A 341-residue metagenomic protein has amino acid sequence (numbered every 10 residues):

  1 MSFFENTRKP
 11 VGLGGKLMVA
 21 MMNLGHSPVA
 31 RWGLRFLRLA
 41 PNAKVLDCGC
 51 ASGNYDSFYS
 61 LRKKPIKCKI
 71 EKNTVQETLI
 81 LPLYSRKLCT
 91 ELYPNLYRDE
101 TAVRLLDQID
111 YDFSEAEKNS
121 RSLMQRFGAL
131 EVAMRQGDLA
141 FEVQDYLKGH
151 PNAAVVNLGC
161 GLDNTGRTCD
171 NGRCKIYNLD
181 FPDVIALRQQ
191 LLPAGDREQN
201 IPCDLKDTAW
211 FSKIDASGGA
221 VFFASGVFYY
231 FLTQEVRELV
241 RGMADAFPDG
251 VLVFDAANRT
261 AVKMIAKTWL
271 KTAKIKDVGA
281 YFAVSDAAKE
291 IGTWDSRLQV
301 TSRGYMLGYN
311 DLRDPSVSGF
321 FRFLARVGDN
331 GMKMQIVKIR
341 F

Functional and structural regions predicted by a protein language model:
L24-A43, G137-Y146: Conserved alpha-helix/loop element of class I SAM-dependent methyltransferases that forms part of the SAM/SAH-binding
N42-A51, A153-G159: Conserved class I S-adenosyl-L-methionine
G53-N54, D163: Glycine-rich SAM-binding Motif I of class I
I66-V156, C160-C203, A216: Rossmann-like AdoMet
Y230-G242: A short, conserved alpha-helix within the catalytic core of class I
F247-A257: Conserved beta-strand signature within the Rossmann-like core of class I S-adenosyl-L-methionine
D255-K271: Conserved class I S-adenosyl-L-methionine
G279-R303: Short alpha-helix
